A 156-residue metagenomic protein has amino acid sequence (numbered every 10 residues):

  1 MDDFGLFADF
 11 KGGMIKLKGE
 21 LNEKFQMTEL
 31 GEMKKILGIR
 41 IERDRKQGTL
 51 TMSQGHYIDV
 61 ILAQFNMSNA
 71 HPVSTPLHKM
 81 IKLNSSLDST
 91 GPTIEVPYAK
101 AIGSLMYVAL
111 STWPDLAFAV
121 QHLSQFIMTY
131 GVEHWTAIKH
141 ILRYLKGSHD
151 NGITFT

Functional and structural regions predicted by a protein language model:
M1-T156: Long, low-complexity, charge-biased intrinsically disordered regions
